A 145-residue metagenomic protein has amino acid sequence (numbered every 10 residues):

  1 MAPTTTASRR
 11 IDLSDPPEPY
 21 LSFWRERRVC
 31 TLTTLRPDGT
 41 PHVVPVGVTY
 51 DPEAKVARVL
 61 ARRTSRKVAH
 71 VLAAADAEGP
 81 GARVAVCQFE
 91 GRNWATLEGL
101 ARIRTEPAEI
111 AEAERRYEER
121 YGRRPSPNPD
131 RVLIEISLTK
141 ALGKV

Functional and structural regions predicted by a protein language model:
A2-D15, G91-V145: Charged, gly/pro-rich active-site loop segments
A2-T34: Short, conserved active-site entrance elements at the starts or edges of catalytic domains
Y20, R28, K55, N93 (+1 more regions): A generic secondary-structure signal marking the coil-to-beta-strand transition
L21-S22, C87, R124-S126: Short secondary-structure boundary/capping segments
R27-R63, V84-C87, L97: Short beta-strand segments
D76, P80-V86: A short, hydrophobic beta-strand micro-motif
